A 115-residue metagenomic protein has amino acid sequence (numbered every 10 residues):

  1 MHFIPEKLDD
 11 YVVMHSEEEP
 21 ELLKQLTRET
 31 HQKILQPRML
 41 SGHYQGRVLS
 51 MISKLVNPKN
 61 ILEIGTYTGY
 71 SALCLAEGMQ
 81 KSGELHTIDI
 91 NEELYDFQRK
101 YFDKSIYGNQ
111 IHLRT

Functional and structural regions predicted by a protein language model:
M1-P20: N-terminal auxiliary segments of SAM/dcSAM-dependent transferases
E17-E18, I34-R47: Conserved SAM-binding loop and adjacent beta-strand
E17-P20, L35, P58, E84: Alpha-helix boundary/capping and short turn/kink residues
L26: Beta-strand-loop-alpha "switch" segments that mediate conformational coupling across diverse proteins
H43-T115: S-adenosylmethionine/decaboxylated-SAM
